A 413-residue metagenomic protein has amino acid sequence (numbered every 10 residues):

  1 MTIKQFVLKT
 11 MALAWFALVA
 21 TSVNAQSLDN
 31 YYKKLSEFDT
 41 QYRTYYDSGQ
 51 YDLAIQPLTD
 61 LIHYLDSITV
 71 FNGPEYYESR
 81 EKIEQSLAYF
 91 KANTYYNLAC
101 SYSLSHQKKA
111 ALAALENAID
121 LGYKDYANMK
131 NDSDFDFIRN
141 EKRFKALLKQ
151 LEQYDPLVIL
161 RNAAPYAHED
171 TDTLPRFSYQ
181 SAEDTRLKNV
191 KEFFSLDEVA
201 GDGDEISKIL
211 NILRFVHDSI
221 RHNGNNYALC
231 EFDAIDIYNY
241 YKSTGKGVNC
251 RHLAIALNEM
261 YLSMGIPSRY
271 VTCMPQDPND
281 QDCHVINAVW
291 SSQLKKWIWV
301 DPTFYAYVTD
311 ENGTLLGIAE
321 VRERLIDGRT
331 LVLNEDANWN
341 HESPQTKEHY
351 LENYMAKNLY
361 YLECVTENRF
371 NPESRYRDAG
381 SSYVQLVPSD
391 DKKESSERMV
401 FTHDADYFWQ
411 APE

Functional and structural regions predicted by a protein language model:
N72-T94, D125-L148: TPR/TPR-like alpha-solenoid helical repeat scaffolds
N162-G245: Secondary-structure boundary elements
I255-R329: Hydrophobic/aromatic-rich core segments of domains that either
I326-E413: Low-complexity, Gly/Ser/Thr/Pro-rich intrinsically disordered linker/tail segments
